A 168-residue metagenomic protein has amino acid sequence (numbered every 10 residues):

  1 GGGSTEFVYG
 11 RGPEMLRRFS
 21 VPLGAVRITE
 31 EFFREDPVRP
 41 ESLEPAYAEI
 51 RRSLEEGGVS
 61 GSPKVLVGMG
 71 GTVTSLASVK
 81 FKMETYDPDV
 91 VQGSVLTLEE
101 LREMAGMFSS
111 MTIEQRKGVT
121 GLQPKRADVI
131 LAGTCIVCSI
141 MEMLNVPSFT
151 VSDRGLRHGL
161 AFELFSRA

Functional and structural regions predicted by a protein language model:
G1-E6, S75: Short glycine/serine/threonine-rich phosphate/pyrophosphate-binding segments that cradle anionic phosphate groups
Y9-A168: Helical "lid/coupling" subdomains associated with nucleotide-phosphate turnover
